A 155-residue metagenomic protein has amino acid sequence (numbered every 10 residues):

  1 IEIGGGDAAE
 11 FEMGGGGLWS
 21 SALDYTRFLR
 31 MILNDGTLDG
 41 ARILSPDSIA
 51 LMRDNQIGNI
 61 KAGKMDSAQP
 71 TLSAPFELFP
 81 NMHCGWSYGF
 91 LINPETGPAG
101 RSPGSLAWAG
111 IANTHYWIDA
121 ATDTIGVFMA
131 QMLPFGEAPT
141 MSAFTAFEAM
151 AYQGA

Functional and structural regions predicted by a protein language model:
I1-A155: Catalytic loop of the DD-peptidase/beta-lactamase superfamily, centered on the K-T-G motif and neighboring
